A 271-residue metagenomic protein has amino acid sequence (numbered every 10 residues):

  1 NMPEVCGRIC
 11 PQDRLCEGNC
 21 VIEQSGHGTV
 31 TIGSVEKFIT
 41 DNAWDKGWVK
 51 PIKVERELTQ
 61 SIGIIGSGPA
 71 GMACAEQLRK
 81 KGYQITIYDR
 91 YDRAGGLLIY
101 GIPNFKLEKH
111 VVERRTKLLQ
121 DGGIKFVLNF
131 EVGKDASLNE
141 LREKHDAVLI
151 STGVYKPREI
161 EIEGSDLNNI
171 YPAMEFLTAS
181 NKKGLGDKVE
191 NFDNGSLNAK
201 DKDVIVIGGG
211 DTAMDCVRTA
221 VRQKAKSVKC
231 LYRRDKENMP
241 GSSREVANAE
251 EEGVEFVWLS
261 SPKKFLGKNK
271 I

Functional and structural regions predicted by a protein language model:
N1-V54, Q120, L128, L138-V189 (+1 more regions): Glycine/serine-rich phosphate-binding loop and adjoining beta1-alpha1 elements at the start of nucleotide-handling
L58-S61, N129, K200-D203, L259: Phosphate-coordination loops involved in phosphoryl transfer and adenosine-cofactor binding
Q60-T86, T212-V221: N-terminal Rossmann-like FAD-binding beta1-loop-alpha1 element of flavoenzymes
S67, R90, G209, Y232-D235 (+1 more regions): Cofactor-binding loop segments of dinucleotide-utilizing enzymes, especially the Rossmann-like FAD- and NAD(P)+-binding
A70, R93, Y155, T212 (+1 more regions): Conserved Rossmann-like nucleotide-cofactor binding loop
Y83-I99, V228-E237: Glycine-rich FAD pyrophosphate-binding loop
H110-E159, E175, N181-N194, R222-I271: A Rossmann-like FAD-binding core segment of flavoenzymes
L197-R234: Long hydrophobic segments that form regular secondary structure
